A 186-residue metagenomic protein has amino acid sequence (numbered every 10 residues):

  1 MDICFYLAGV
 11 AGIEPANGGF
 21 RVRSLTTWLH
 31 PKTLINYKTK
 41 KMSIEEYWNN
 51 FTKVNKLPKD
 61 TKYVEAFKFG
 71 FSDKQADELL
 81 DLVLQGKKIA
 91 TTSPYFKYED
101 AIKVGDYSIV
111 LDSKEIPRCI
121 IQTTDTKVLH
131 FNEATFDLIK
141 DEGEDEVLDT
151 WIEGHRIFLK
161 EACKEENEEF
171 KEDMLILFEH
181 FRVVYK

Functional and structural regions predicted by a protein language model:
M1-Y6, G12, T33-K40: N-terminal, intrinsically disordered charge-dense segments
Y6-L7, T26: Serine/proline-rich low-complexity intrinsically disordered segments, especially terminal tails, linkers
G9, G18-G19: Residue-identity detector for glycine
G12-E14, V22-T26: Short, positively charged low-complexity motifs
T26-K32: Short, low-complexity export/processing leader segments characterized by acidic and small residues
I35-I120, T126-K186: Mixed-charge, low-complexity intrinsically disordered regions
